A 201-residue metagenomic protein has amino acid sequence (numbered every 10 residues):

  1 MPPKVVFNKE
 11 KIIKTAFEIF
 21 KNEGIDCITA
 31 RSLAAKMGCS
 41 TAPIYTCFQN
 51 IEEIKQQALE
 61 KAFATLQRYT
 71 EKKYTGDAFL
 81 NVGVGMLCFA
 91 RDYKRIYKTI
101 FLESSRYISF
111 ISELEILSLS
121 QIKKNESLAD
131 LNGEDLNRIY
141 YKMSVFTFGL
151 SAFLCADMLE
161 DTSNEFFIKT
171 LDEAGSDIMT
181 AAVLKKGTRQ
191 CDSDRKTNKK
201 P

Functional and structural regions predicted by a protein language model:
V6-F17, K21, D26-C27, A35-G38 (+3 more regions): An amphipathic alpha-helix adjacent to DNA-recognition modules
R31: Residues within the helices of the helix-turn-helix
Q57, R68-R95, L131-G133, I139-M143: Hydrophobic alpha-helical connector segments
A58, A62, L66, T147-L154 (+2 more regions): Hydrophobic recognition helices of helix-based DNA-binding modules
L87-E113, L117, L150-E160: Amphipathic alpha-helical segments used for helix-helix packing
S104-G133, N137-K142, I168-T180: Amphipathic alpha-helical packing segments from all-alpha helical-bundle domains
K124-S127, E160-P201: C-terminal peripheral helix-coil segments that are non-catalytic and often amphipathic
